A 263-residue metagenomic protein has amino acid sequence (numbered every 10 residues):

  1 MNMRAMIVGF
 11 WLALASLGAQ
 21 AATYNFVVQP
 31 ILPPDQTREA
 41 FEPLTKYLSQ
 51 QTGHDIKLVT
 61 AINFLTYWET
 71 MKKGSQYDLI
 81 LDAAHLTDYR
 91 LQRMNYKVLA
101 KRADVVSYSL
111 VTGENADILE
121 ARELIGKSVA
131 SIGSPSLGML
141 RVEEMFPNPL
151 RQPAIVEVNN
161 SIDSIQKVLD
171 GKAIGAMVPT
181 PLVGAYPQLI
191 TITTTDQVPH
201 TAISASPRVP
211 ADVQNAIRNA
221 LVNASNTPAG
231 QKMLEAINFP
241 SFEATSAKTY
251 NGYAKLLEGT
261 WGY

Functional and structural regions predicted by a protein language model:
M1-F10: Bacterial N-terminal signal peptides that target proteins for export
A15-G18: N-terminal signal peptide c-region/cleavage motif recognized by signal peptidases
A22, F26, I31-Y47, S107-Q166 (+2 more regions): Bilobed "Venus flytrap"/periplasmic-binding protein-like clamshell domains and structurally analogous long
A22-I31, T37, D104-T112, P181-S225 (+2 more regions): Periplasmic-binding protein-like
A22-L86: Extracytoplasmic small-molecule ligand-binding "clamshell" domains of the periplasmic binding protein/Venus flytrap
K57-V59, V156, I192-T193: General small-molecule cofactor/ligand-binding pocket signal
A61, L65-E123: Acidic, polar ligand-binding/catalytic clefts
L81-R93, I165-Q197: A ligand-binding cleft/hinge motif common to bilobed small-molecule-binding domains
